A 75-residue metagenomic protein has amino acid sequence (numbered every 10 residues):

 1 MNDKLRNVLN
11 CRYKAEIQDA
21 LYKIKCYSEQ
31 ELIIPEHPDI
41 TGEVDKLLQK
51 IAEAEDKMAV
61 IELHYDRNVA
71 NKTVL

Functional and structural regions predicted by a protein language model:
M1-L75: Extended, charge-rich alpha-helical interface modules
